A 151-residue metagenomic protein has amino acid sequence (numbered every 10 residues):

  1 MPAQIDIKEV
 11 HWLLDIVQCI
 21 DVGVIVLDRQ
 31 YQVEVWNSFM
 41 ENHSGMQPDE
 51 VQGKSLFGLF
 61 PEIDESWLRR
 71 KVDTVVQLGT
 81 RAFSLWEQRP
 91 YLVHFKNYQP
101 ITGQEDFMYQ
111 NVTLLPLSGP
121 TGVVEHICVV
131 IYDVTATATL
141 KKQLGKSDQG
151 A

Functional and structural regions predicted by a protein language model:
Q4-H43: Sensory modules in modular signal-transduction proteins
C19-I20, Q110-V112: Short, small/polar residue-rich loop motifs at catalytic or cofactor-binding pockets
E34, D106-N111, P120, E125: PAS-family sensory domains
M40-V51, E62: PAS/PAS-like sensory domain cap-loop motif
Q52-I63, R69: PAS-family sensory/regulatory domains
I63-D106: Terminal output helix/cap of sensory domains in signal transduction proteins
Y98-I101, N111-L115, V130: PAS-family sensory domains
P116-A151: Sensory coupling linkers of modular signal transduction proteins
